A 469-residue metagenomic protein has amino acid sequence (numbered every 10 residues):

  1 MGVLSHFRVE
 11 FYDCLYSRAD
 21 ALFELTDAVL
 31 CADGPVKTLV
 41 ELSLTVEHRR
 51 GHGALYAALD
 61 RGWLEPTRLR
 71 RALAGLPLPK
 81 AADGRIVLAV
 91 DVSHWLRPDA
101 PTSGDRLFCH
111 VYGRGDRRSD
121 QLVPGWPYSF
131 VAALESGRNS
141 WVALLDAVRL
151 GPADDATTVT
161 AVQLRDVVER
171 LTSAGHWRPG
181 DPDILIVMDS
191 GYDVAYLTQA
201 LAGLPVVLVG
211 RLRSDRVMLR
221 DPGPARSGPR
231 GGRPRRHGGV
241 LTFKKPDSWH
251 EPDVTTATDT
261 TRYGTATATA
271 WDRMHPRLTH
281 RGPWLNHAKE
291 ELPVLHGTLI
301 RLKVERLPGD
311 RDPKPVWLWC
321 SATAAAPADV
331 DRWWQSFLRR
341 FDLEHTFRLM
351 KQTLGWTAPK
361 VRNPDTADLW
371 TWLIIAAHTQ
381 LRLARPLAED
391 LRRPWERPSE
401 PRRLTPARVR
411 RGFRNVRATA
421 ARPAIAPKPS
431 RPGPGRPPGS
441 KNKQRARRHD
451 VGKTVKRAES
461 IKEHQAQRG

Functional and structural regions predicted by a protein language model:
M1-D60: Gly/serine-rich nucleotide phosphate-binding loop at the start of the catalytic core of nucleotide/ADP-ribose-handling
M1-L15, P101, R138-G469: Single, function-defining residue in the core of a domain
A21, G34-K37, R50, A54 (+6 more regions): Generic alpha-helix structural propensity
A28, T45, G75-L76, R170-G175: A generic secondary-structure signal
V29, A58-R149, T279, P283: Active-site-proximal, Lys/Arg-enriched surface segment that forms a nucleic-acid-binding/basic interface patch
P35, D83, G203-V206: Short glycine/proline-enriched coil/turn segments at helix->beta-strand junctions
L42, V131, A376: A residue-level signal for conserved active-site and pocket-lining positions in enzyme catalytic cores
V46, D91-H94, Y112, E135 (+3 more regions): Short, flexible loop/turn elements at secondary-structure junctions
